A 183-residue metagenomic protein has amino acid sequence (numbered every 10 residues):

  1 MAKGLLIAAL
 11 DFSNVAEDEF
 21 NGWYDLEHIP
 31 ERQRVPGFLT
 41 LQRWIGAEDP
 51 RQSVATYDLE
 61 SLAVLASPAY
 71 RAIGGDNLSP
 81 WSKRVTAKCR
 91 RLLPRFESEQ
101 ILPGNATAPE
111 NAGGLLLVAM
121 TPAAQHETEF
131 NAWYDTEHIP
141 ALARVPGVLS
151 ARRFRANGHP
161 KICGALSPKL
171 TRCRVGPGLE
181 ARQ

Functional and structural regions predicted by a protein language model:
M1-Q183: Macromolecular interaction modules
